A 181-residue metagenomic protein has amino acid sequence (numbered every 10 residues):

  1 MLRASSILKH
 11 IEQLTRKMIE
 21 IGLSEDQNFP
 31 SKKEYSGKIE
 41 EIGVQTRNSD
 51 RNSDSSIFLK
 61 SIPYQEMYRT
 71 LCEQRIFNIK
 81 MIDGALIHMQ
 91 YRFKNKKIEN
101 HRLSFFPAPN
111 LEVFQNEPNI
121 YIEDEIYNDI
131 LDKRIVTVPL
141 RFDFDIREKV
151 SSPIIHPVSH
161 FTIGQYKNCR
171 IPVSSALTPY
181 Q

Functional and structural regions predicted by a protein language model:
M1-K80, L86-I87: N-terminal "first-domain core" detector
Y64-E66, E73-F77, A85-F93, Q115 (+1 more regions): Short secondary-structure capping micro-motifs at structural edges
C72-Q74, I82-G84, I98-H101, T137: Short, well-structured alpha-helical interface segments that form or flank functional binding sites
R92-P179: An exposed acidic His-Trp-rich patch
